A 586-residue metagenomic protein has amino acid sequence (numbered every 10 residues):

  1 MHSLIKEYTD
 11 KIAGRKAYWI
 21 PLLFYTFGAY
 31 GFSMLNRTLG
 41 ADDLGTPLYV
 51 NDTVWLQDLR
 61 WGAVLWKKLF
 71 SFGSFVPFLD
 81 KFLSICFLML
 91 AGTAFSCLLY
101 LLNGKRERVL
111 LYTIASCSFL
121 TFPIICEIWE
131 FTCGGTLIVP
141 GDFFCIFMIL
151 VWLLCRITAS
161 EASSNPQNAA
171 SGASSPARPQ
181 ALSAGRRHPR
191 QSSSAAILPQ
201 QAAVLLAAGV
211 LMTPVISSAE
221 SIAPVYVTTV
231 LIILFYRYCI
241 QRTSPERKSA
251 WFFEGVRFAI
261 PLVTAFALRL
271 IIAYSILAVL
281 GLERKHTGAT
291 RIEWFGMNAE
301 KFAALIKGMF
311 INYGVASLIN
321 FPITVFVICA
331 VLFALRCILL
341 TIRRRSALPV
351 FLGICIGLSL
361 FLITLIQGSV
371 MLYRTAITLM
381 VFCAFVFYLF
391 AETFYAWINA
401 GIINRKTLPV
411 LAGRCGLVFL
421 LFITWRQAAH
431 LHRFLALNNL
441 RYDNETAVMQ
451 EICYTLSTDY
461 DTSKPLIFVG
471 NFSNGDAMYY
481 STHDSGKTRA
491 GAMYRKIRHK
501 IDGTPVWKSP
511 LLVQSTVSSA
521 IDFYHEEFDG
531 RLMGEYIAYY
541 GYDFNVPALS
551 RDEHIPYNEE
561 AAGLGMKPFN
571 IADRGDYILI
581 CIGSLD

Functional and structural regions predicted by a protein language model:
H2-Q57, W61, K67, S71-A91 (+6 more regions): Intrinsically disordered, polar/acidic, low-complexity terminal segments
G28-A29, S33, G255-F326, I363: Membrane-lumen/periplasm interface segments of specific transmembrane helices in polyprenyl phosphate-linked
L56, R60, V109-I157, S217-A219 (+3 more regions): Membrane-interface micro-motifs in multi-pass membrane enzymes
T93, N320-A347: Hydrophobic, aromatic-rich transmembrane alpha-helices and their immediate juxtamembrane boundary segments
C145-V204, C239-P245: Membrane-interface transmembrane helices that cradle and orient dolichyl/undecaprenyl
R187-H188, Q201-A202, Y395-A429: Signature aromatic-anchored transmembrane alpha helix within multi-pass, membrane-resident enzymes that catalyze glycan
Q201-E220, L231, T264: Membrane-interface alpha helices of multi-pass inner-membrane proteins
V225-V263: Perimembrane helix-loop-helix junctions
